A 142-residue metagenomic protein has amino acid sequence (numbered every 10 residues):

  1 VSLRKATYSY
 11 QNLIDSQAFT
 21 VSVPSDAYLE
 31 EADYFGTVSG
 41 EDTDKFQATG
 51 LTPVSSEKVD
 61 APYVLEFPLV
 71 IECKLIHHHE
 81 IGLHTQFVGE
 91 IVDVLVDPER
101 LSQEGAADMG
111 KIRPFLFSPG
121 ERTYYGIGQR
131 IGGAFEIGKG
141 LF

Functional and structural regions predicted by a protein language model:
V1-F142: Basic, polyanion-binding surface patches
